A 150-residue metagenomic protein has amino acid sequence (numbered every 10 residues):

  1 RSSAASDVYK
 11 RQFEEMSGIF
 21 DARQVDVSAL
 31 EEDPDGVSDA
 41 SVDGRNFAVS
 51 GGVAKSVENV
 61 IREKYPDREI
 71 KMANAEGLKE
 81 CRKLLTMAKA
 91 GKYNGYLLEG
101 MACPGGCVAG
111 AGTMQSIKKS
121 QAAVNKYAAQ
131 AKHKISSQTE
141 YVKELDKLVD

Functional and structural regions predicted by a protein language model:
R1-A5, Y9: Single conserved hydrophobic/aromatic residue that forms the stacking wall/gate of nucleotide- or nucleobase-binding
D7, F13-D150: Long, compositionally biased charged/polar accessory segments in the mid-to-C-terminal portions of proteins
